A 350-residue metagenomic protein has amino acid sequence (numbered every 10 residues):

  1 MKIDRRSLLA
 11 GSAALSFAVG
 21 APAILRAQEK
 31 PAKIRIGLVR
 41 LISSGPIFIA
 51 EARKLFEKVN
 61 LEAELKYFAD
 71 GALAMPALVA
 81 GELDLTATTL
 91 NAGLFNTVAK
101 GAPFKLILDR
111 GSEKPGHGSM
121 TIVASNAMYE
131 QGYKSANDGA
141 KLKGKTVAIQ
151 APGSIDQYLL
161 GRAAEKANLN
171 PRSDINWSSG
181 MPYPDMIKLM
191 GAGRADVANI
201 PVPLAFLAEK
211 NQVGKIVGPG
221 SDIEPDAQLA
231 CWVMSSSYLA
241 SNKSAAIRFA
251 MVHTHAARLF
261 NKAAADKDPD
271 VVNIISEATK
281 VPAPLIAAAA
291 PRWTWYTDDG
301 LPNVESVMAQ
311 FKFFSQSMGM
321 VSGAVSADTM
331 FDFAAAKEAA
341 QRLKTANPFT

Functional and structural regions predicted by a protein language model:
M1-L15: N-terminal secretory signal peptides and thylakoid transit peptides that target proteins across membranes
A23-A27: Sec/Tat signal peptide C-region and signal peptidase I cleavage site
Q28-R172, S178-G180, D196-V202, D226: Short, glycine-/small- and polar/acidic-enriched structural segments that line small-molecule recognition paths
E51, L73, A77, E82 (+10 more regions): Extracytoplasmic/secreted proteins, especially bacterial periplasmic and envelope-associated proteins
E82, A87-L90, V98, A151 (+6 more regions): Sec/Tat-exported extracytoplasmic proteins
P184-E277: Pocket-lining segment of extracytoplasmic ligand-binding domains
A240-G323: Secondary-structure end/capping motifs
F311-T350: Conserved C-terminal helix/tail region of periplasmic/extracytoplasmic solute-binding proteins
